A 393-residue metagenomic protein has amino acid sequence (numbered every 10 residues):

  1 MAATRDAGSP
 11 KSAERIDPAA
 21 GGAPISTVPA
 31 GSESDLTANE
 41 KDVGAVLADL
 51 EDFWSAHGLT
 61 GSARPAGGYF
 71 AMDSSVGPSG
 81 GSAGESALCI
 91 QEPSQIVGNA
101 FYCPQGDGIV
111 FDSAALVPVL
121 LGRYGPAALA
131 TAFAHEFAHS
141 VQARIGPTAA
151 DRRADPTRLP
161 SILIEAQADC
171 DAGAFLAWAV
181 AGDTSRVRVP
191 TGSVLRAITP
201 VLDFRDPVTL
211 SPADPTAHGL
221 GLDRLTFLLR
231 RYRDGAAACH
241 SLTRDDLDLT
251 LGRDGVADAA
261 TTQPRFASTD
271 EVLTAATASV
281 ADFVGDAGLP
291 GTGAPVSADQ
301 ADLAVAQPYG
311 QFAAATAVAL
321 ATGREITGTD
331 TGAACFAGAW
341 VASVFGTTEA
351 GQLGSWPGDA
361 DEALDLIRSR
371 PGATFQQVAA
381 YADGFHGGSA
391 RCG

Functional and structural regions predicted by a protein language model:
M1-C89, A238-G293: A metal-dependent hydrolase signature that marks the N-terminal structural subdomain at the beginning of catalytic folds
T37-E40, R153-D171, G323-A334: Active-site metal-coordination segments of metallo-dependent hydrolases
A45, L163-E165, D169-D206, A334-R370: Short helix/loop segments within enzyme catalytic domains that coordinate or immediately flank catalytic cofactors
S55-A71, A150, W178-A197, G285-G293 (+2 more regions): Surface-exposed patches in mature extracellular/periplasmic domains of secreted proteins
S75-V110, L289-V305: Catalytic zinc-binding patch centered on the HExxH motif and its immediate surroundings that defines zinc-dependent
A115-T131, L159, S297-A314, G323-G328: Short pre-active-site segment immediately N-terminal to the catalytic Zn-binding motif
F137-R152, V180, A314-T329, A342-F345: Catalytic Zn2+-binding segment of zinc metalloproteases
R205-V284, R368-G393: Pan-zinc metallopeptidase signature
